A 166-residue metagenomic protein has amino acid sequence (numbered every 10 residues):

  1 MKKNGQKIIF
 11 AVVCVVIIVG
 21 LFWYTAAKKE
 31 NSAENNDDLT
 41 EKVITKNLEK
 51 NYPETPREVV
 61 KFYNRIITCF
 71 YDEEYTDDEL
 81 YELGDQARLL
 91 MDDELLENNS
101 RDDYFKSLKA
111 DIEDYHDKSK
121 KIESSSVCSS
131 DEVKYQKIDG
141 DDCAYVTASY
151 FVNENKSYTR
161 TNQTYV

Functional and structural regions predicted by a protein language model:
M1-I8: Short, low-complexity patches enriched in S/T/P/G
K2, E30-D38, Y145, R160-V166: Short beta-strand edge/turn micro-motifs at domain boundaries
I9-W23: Hydrophobic membrane-insertion alpha-helices, especially the h-region of bacterial N-terminal signal peptides
V19-F22, V43-I44, E97-Y104, K121-I138: Short low-complexity stretches enriched in small and charged residues
L21-N31: Membrane-interface motif at the C-terminal end of an N-terminal transmembrane signal
L39-S119: Core segments of small alpha/beta cavity-forming domains
K109-K156: Surface-exposed, charged secondary-structure patches
